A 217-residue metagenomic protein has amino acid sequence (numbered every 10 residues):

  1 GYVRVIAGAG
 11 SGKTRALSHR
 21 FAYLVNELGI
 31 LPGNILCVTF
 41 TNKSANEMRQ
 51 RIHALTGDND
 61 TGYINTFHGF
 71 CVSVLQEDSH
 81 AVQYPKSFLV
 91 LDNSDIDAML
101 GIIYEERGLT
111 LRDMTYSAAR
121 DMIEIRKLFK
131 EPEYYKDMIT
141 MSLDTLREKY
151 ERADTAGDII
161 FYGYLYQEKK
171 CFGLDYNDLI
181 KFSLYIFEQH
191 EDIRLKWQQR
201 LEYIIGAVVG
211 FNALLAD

Functional and structural regions predicted by a protein language model:
Y2-V3, G8-S11, A22-Q199: A basic/glycine-biased coupling hinge at the interface between accessory DNA-binding modules
K13, Y176, V208-F211: Phosphate/oxyanion-binding active-site loops and adjacent basic polyanion-contact surfaces
A16-L17: Hydrophobic positions on the alpha1 helix immediately C-terminal to the Walker A/P-loop
W197-D217: SF2 helicase catalytic motif II
